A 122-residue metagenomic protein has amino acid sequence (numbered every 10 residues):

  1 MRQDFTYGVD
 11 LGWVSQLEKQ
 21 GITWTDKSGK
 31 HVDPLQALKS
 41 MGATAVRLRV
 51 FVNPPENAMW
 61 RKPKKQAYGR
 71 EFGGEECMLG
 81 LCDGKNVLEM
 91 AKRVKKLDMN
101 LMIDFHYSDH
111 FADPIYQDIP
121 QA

Functional and structural regions predicted by a protein language model:
M1-A37: Boundary/entry segment of secreted carbohydrate-active catalytic domains
A37-A122: Substrate-binding cleft and catalytic face of glycoside hydrolase catalytic domains, especially the flexible beta-alpha
